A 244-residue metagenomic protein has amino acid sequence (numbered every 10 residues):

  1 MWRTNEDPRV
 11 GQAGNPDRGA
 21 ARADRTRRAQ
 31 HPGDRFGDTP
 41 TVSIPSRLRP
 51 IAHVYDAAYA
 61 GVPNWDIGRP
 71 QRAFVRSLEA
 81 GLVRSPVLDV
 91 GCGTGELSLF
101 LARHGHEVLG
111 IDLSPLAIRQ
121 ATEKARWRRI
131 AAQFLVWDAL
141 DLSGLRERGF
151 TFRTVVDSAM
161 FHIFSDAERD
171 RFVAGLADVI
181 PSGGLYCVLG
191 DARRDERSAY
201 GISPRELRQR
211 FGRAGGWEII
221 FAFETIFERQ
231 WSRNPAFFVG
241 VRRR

Functional and structural regions predicted by a protein language model:
W2-R3, R18, R22-R28, G33-L88 (+3 more regions): Class I (Rossmann-like) S-adenosyl-L-methionine-dependent methyltransferase catalytic domain, capturing the SAM-binding
G14: Short polybasic linear motifs
L145-V155: A short acidic, Gly/Pro-enriched loop at the edge of an enzyme's catalytic core that lines a small-molecule cofactor
R153-A167: A short SAM/SAH-binding and catalytic strip from SAM-dependent methyltransferases
